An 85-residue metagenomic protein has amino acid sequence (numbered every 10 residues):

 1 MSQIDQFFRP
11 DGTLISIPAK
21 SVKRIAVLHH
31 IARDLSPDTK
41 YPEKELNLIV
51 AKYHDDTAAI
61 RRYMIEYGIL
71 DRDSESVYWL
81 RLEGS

Functional and structural regions predicted by a protein language model:
S2-L35: Short alpha-helical segments that sit at the start of domains
R24-H30, K44, E83-S85: Phospho-regulated, low-complexity intrinsically disordered regions of nuclear gene-regulatory and chromatin-associated
P37-V50: Short acidic, hydrophobic short linear motifs in intrinsically disordered regions
A51-K52, I69: Amphipathic alpha-helical interaction elements
Y53-Y63: Short amphipathic alpha-helical interaction segments
R61, Y78-L82: An anion-engaging/catalytic patch
E66-Y78: A short, conserved structural fragment
